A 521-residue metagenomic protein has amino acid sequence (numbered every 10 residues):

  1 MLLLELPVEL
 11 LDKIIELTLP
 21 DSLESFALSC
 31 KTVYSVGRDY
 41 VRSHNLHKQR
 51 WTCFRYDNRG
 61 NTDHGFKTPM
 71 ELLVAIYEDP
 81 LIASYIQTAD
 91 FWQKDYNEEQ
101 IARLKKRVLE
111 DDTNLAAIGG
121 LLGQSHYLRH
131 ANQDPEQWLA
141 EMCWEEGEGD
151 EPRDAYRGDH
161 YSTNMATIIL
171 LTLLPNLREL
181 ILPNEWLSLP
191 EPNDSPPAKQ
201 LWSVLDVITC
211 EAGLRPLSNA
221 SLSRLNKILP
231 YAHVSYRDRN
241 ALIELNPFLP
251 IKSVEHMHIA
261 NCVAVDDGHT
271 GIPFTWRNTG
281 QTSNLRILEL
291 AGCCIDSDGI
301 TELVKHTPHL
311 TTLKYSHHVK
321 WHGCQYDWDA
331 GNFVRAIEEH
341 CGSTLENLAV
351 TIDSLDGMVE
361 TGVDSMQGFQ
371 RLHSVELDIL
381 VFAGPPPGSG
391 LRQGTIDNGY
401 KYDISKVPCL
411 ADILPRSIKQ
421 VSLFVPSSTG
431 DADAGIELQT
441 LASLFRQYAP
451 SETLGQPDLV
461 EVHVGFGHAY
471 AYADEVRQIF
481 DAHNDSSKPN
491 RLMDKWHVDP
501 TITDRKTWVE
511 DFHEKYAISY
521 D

Functional and structural regions predicted by a protein language model:
L2-D266, Y520-D521: N-terminal adaptor/linker regions at the entrance to substrate-recognition repeat cores in CRL/SCF substrate receptors
L11, K67-E78, Y161-L170, P192-L217 (+8 more regions): Leucine-rich repeat
D39-R42, L81-T88, L173-E179, S218-K227 (+7 more regions): Leucine-rich repeat
I76, G342-D521: Leucine-rich solenoid repeat modules
F91-D95, L182-L187, L229-Y236, H258-V265 (+6 more regions): Concave beta-strand-loop units of leucine-rich repeat
L121-L139, C143-G147, V263-I272, H317-D327 (+3 more regions): Acidic/polar low-complexity surface segments
S235, L242, P250-H256, A260-T312 (+1 more regions): Beta-propeller domains
